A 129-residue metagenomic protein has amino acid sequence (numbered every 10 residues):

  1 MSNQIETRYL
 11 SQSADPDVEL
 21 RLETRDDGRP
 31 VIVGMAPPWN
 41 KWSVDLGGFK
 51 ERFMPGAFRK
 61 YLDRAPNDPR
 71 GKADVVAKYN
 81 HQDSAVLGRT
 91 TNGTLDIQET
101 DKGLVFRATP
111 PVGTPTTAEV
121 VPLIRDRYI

Functional and structural regions predicted by a protein language model:
M1-I129: Signature of dsDNA virion morphogenesis modules
